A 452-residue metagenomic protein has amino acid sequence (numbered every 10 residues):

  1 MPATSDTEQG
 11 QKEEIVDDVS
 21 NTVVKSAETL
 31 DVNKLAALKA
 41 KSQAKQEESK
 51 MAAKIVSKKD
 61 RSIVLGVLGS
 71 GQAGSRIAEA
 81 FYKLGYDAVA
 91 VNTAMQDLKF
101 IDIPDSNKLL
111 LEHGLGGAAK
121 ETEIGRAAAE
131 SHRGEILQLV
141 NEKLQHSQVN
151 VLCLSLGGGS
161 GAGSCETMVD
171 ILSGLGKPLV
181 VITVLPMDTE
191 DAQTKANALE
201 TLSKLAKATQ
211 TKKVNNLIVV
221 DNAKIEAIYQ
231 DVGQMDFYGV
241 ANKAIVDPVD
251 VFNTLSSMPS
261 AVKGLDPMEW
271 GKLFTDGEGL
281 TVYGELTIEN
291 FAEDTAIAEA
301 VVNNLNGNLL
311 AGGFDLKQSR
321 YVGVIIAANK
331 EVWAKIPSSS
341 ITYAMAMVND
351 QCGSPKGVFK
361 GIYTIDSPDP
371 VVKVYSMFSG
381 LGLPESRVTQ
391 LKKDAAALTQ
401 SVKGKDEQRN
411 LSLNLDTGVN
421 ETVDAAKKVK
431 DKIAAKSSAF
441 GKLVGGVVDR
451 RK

Functional and structural regions predicted by a protein language model:
P2-K452: Tubulin/FtsZ superfamily GTPase core signature
